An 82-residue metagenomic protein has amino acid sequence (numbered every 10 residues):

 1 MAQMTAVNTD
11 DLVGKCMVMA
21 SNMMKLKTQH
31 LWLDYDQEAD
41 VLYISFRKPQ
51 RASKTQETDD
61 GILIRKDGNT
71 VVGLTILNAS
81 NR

Functional and structural regions predicted by a protein language model:
M1-R82: Small, basic N-terminal interaction modules of short regulatory proteins
